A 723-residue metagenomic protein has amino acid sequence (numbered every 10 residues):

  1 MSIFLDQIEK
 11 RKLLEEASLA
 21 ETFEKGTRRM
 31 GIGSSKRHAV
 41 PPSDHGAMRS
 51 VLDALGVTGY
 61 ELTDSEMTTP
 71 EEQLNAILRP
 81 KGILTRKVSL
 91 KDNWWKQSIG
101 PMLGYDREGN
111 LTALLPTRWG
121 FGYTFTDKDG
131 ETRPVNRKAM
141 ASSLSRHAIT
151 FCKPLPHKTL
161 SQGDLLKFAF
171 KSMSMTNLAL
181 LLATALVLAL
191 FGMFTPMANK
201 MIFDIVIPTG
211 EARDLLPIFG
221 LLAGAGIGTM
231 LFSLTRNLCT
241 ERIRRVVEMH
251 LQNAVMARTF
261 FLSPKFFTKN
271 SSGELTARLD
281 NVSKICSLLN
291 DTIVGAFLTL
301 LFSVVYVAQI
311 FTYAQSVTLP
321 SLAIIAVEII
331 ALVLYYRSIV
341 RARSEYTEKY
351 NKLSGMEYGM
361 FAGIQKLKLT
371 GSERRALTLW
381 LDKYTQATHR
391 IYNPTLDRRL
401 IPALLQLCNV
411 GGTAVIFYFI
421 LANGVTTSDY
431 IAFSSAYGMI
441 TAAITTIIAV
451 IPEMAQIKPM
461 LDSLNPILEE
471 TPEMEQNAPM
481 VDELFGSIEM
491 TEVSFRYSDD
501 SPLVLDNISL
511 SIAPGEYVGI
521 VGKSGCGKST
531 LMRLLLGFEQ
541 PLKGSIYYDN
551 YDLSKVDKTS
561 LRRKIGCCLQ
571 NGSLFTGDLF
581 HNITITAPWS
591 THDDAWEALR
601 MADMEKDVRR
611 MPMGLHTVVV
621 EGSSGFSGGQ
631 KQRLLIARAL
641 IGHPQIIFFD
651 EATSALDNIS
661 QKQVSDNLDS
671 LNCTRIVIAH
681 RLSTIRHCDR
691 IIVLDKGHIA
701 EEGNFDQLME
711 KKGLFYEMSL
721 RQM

Functional and structural regions predicted by a protein language model:
M1-T195, P208, A212-P217, R236 (+9 more regions): Membrane-integrated ABC transporters
M175-T195, M201-M249, A257, T268 (+3 more regions): Transmembrane-helix motif of ABC transporter permease domains
T195-M201, I293-Y336, Y392-M439: A hydrophobic transmembrane-helix motif
N253, A257-E274, E345-N393, P479: Loop segments that connect adjacent transmembrane helices in multi-pass transporters
K349, L353, Q365-S372, L396 (+2 more regions): Cytosolic ends of transmembrane helices, especially the final helix of ABC transmembrane type-1 domains
L468-G519, D552, D593, E597 (+2 more regions): Primarily ABC-family ATPase nucleotide-binding module
T530-R533, R563-N571, L579-N582, W589 (+2 more regions): ABC-family ATPase nucleotide-binding domain "signature/switch" substructure
L536: Helix-to-loop junction immediately C-terminal to a conserved catalytic motif
